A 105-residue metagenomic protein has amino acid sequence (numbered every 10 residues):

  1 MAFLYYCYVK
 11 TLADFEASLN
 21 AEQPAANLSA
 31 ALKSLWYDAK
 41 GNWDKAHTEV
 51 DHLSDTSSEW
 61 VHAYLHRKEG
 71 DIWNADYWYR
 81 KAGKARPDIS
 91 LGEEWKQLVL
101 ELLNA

Functional and structural regions predicted by a protein language model:
F3-Y6: Short, positively charged and aromatic/hydrophobic N-terminal segments
A13-N27, T48-D51: TPR-adjacent "capping" and linker segments in tetratricopeptide-repeat scaffold/adaptor proteins
K45-T48, H52, K81: The canonical alpha-helical register within tetratricopeptide repeats
S54-T56, G70-I89: TPR/TPR-like (Sel1-like) alpha-helical repeat modules
L91-A105: Terminal, low-structured helical/coil segments at or just beyond the last alpha-helical repeat
